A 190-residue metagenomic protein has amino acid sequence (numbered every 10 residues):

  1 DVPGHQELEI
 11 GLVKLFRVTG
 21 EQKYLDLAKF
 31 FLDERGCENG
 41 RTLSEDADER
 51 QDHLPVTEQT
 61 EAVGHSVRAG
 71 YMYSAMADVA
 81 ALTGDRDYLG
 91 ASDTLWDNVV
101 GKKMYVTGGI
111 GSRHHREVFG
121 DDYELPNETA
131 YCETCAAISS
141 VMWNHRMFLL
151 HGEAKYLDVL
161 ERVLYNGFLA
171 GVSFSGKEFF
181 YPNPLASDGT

Functional and structural regions predicted by a protein language model:
D1-T190: Glycan-recognition and catalytic cores of secretory/periplasmic carbohydrate-active enzymes
